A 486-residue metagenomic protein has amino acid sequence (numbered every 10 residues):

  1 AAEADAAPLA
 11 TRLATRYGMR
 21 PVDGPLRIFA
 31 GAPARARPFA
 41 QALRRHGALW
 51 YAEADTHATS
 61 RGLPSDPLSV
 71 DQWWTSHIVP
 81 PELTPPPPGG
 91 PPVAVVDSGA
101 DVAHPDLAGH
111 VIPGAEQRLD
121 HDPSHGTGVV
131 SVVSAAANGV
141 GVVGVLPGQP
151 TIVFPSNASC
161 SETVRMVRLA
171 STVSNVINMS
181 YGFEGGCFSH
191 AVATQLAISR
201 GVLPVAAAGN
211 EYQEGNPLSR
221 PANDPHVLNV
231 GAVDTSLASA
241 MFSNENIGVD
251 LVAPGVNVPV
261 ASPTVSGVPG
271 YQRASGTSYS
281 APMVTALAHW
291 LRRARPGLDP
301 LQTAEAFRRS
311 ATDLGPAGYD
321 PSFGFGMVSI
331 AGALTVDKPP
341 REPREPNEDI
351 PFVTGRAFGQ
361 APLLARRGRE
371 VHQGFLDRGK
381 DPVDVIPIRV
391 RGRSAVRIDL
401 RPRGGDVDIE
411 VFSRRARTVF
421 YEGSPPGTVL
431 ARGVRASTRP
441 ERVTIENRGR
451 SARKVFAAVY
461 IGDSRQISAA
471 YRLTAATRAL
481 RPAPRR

Functional and structural regions predicted by a protein language model:
T15-V70, G186: Autoinhibitory propeptides
R44-P92, S98-A100, H104-D106, E348-G359 (+3 more regions): Protease zymogen maturation seam
P91, S98, V111-F188, G231-D234 (+2 more regions): Subtilisin-like peptidase catalytic core
V96, P105-L107, I112, V143 (+2 more regions): Catalytic-core environment of secreted peptidases
V132, F154-S156, G255-F323, M327 (+1 more regions): Hydrolase catalytic cores
V153-H226, S236-S239, E245, V265-A281: Substrate-binding/access-modulating region of protease and related hydrolase catalytic domains
R168, V173-Y181, C187, A193 (+5 more regions): C-terminal subdomain of the subtilisin-like protease fold in secreted/lumenal serine endopeptidases
S180, G186, L301, F323-G324 (+3 more regions): Acidic, Ser/Thr/Pro-rich low-complexity intrinsically disordered segments
